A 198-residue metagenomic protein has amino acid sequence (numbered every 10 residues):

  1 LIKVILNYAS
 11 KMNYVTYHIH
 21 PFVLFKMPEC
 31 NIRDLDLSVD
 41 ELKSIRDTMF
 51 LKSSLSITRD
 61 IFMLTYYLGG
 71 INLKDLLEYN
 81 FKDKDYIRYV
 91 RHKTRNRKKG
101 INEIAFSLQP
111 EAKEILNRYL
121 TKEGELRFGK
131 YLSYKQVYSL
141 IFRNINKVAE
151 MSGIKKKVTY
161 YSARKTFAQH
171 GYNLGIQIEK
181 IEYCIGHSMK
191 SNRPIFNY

Functional and structural regions predicted by a protein language model:
L1-H20, G69-I71: N-terminal DNA-binding recognition helix of tyrosine site-specific recombinases/integrases
L1-N7, S53, K135-L140, K157-T159: N-terminal core-binding DNA-recognition domain of tyrosine site-specific recombinases/integrases
I2, I61-F62, K74-L77, I181: Alpha-helix N-cap/helix-start motif at helix boundaries, enriched for small hydrophobics
Y17-L73: Basic, Lys/Arg- and aromatic-enriched nucleic-acid-binding interface segment
L24, L68, E78-I115: Conserved tyrosine-mediated DNA breakage-rejoining catalytic core shared by Y-recombinases
D36, R91-N96, I185-Y198: Catalytic-site neighborhood detector that most strongly recognizes the C-terminal catalytic loop/helix of tyrosine
L42, Q109-K155: Active-site/catalytic core of tyrosine-dependent DNA strand-transfer enzymes
F142-H187: Short, basic (Lys/Arg/His-rich) helix/loop patches that form interaction surfaces in the mid-to-C-terminal regions
